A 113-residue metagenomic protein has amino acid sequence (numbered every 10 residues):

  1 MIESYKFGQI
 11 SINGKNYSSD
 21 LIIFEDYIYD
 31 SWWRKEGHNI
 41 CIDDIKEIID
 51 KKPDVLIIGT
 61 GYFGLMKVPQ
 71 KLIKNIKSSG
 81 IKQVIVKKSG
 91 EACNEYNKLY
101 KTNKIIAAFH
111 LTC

Functional and structural regions predicted by a protein language model:
M1-I42, N97-C113: Non-catalytic interface/targeting segments
S4-Y5, D30, K51-I58: Terminal leader/tail segments of proteins
L21-Y27, K52, T60-Y62: Generic secondary-structure microfeatures
I40-D50: A short, acidic, amphipathic alpha-helical segment used as a generic capping/interface helix at domain edges
I45, L72-K74, C93-Y96: Short amphipathic alpha-helical segments and helix-helix/interface helices
P53-K87: Mid-chain, well-packed structural core segment of small domains
Y62-L65, E91-C93, C113: A short acidic, glycine/proline-enriched capping/turn motif at secondary-structure boundaries, especially helix N-cap
S79, Q83-A108: C-terminal structural segments of small proteins and small subunits
